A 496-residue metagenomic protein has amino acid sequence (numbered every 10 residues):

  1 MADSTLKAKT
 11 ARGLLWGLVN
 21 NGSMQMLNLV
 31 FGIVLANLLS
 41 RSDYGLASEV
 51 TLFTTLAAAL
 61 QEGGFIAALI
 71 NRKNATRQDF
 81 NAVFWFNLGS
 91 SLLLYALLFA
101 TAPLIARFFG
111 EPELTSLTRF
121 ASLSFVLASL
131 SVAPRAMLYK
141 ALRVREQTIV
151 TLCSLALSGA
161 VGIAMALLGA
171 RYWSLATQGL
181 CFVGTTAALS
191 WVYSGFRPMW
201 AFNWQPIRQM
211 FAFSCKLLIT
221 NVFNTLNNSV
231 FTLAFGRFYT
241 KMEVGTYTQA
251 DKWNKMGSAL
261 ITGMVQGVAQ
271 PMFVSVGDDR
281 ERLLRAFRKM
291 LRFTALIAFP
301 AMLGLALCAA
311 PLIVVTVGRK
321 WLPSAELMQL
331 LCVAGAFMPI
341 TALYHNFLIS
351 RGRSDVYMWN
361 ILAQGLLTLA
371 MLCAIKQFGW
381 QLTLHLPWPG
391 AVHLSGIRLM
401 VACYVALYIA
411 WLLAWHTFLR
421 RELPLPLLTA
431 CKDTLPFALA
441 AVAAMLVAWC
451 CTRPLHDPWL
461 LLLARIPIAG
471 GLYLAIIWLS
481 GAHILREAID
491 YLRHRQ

Functional and structural regions predicted by a protein language model:
M1-L29, A67-I70, N74-W85, L114 (+4 more regions): N-terminal membrane topogenesis motif
M1-L6, T10, R145, A188-S229 (+4 more regions): Interhelical loop/hinge segments that connect adjacent transmembrane helices in multipass membrane
A2, L386, T417-T434, A448-Q496: Membrane-proximal transmembrane or re-entrant/amphipathic helices at the cytosolic face
L6-F65, S90-A102, S124, S154-I163 (+3 more regions): Signature of the first transmembrane helix
K7, A68-T76, L127-V150, L168 (+6 more regions): Membrane-interface junctions at transmembrane-helix termini in multi-pass inner-membrane proteins
G13-N28, L175-Q178, F182, T186 (+7 more regions): Transmembrane helical elements of multi-pass membrane transporters/channels
L60-R77, Y139-K140, P198, A250 (+2 more regions): Helix-loop junctions and terminal segments of transmembrane helices in multi-pass membrane transport/translocation
T115-S122, V150-G195, Q209-F213, L226 (+4 more regions): Hydrophobic alpha-helical transmembrane segments
